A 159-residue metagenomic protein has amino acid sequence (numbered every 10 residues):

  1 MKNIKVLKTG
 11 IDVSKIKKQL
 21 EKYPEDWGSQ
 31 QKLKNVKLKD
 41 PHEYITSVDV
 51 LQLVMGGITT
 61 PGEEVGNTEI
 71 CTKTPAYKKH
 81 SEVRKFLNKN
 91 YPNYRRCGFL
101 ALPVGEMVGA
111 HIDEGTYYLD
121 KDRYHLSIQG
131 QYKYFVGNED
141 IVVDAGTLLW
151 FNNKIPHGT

Functional and structural regions predicted by a protein language model:
M1-K89: Non-heme Fe(II)/2-oxoglutarate
Y94-C97, K121-R123, Q131, P156: Extracellular structured ligand-interaction cores
F99-Y118: Conserved short histidine dyad/triad with adjacent acidic residue
P103, S127-Q129, N152: A short, compositionally biased micro-patch
V104-G105, G146, K154: Tight coil/turn sites that cap or link beta-strands
G109, Y124-A145: A short beta-strand-loop-beta hairpin characteristic of the jelly-roll/cupin
A110-H111, Y134-V136, F151-T159: Short beta-strand His + acidic residue motifs that chelate non-heme Fe in jelly-roll/DSBH and cupin folds
T116-H125, L149: Internal, hydrophobic cores of structured domains that mediate oligomerization or house catalytic pockets within large
